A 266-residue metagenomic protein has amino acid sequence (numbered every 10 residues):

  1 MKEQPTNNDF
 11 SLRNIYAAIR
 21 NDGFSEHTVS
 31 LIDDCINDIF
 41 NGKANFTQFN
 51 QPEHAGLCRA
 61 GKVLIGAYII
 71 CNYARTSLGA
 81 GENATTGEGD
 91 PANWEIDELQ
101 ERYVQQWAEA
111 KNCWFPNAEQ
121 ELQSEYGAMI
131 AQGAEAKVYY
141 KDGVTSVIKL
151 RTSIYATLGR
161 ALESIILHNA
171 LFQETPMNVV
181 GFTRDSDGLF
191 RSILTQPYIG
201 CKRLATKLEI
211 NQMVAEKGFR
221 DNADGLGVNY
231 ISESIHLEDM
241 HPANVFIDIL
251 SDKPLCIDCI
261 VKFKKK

Functional and structural regions predicted by a protein language model:
K2-E125: Juxta-kinase regulatory segment immediately upstream of eukaryotic protein kinase catalytic domains
A92, D97, Q123-E174: ATP-binding glycine-rich loop module of kinase domains
A118-A128, P176-T183: A short acidic/basic microdomain associated with nuclease active sites
S146, T175, S192-L194, H236 (+1 more regions): Protein kinase-like catalytic core scaffold
V147-S153, P197-I199, D258-I260: Active-site ExK catalytic segment of metal-dependent nucleases
T152, N169, T175-L226: Conserved structural core of kinase catalytic domains
Y155-S164, L204-E209, K265: Active-site-adjacent loop/helix micro-motif of nuclease/hydrolase catalytic cores
N229-K266: Catalytic activation segment of kinase domains across protein kinase-like and atypical kinase folds
